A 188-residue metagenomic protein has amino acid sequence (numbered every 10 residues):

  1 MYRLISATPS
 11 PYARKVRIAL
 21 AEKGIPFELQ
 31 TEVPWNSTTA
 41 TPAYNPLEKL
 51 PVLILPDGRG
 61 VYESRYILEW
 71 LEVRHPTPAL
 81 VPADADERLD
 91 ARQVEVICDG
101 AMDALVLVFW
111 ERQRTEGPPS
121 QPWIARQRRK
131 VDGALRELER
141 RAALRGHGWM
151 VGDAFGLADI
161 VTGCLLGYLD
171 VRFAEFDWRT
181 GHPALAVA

Functional and structural regions predicted by a protein language model:
M1-W123: GST-like domain detector, emphasizing the conserved glutathione-binding G-site in the N-terminal thioredoxin-like
C98-A188: GST-like fold's C-terminal all-alpha helical module
